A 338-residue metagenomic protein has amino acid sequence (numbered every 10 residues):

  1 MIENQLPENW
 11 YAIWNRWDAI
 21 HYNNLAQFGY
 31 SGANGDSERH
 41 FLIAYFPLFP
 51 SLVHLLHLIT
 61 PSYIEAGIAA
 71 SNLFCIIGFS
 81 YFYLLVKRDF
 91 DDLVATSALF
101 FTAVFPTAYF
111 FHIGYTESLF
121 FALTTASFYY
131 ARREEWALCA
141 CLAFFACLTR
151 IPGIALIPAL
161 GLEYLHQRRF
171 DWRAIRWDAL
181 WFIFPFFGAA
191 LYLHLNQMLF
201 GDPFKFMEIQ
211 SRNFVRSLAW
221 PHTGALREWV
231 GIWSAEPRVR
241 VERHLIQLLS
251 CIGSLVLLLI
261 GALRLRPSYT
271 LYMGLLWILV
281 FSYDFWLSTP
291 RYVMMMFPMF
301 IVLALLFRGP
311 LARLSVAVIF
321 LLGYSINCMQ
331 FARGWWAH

Functional and structural regions predicted by a protein language model:
M1, W14, A19, F145 (+2 more regions): Membrane-lumen/periplasm interface segments of specific transmembrane helices in polyprenyl phosphate-linked
N15-S31, G35-P61, G224-R227: Short hydrophobic/aromatic helix or loop-helix immediately within or flanking a transmembrane segment in polytopic
S51-L55, A66-D89, L255-I260: Transmembrane-helix motifs of polytopic, lipid-linked glycan transferases
S62-A66, I77, F82-V104, L138 (+1 more regions): Transmembrane-helix signature of polytopic, membrane-embedded enzymes that assemble or transfer cell-envelope glycans
Y81-L84, F101-V104, F110, L119-L138 (+1 more regions): Specific aromatic-rich, kink-prone transmembrane helix
F90-L93, S127-L138, L165-F170, F307: Membrane-interface transmembrane helices that cradle and orient dolichyl/undecaprenyl
A103, T107, T124-Y129, A137-E163 (+2 more regions): Membrane-interface alpha helices of multi-pass inner-membrane proteins
I113-L119, T289: Short acidic/glycine- and proline-prone juxtamembrane loop motifs at membrane-interface regions of multi-pass membrane
